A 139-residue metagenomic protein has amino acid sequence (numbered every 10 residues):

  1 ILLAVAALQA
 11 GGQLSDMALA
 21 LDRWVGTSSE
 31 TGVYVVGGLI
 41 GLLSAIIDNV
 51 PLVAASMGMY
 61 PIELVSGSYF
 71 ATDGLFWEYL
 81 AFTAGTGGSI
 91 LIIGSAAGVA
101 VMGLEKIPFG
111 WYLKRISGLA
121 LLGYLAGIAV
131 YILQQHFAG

Functional and structural regions predicted by a protein language model:
I1-L19, A126-H136: Hydrophobic alpha-helical transmembrane segments in multi-pass integral membrane proteins
A6-I107: Membrane-interfacial helix-loop connectors
T86-G139: Juxtamembrane and boundary regions of transmembrane helices in multi-pass small-molecule transporters and channels
